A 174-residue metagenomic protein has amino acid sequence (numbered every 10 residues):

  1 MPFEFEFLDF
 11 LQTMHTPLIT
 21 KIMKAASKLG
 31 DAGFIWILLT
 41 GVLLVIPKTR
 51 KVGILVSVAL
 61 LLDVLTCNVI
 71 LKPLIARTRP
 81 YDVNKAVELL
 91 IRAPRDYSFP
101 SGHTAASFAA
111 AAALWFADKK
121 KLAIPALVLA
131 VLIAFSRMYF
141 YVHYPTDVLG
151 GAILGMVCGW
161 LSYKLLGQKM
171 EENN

Functional and structural regions predicted by a protein language model:
M1-F34, N68-D96, N173-N174: N-terminal transmembrane-helix/juxtamembrane module of multi-pass inner/ER membrane proteins
P2, L61, L74, P100-S101 (+1 more regions): Alpha-helical architecture
M14, V45-T49, V69, P73-D82 (+3 more regions): Membrane-interface elements of multi-pass transporters and channels
L18-I19, K48-G53, D118-P125: Membrane-helix interface segments
L39, E88-N174: Membrane-embedded catalytic cores of phosphoryl/pyrophosphoryl-handling enzymes
L39-L65: Interfacial segments of alpha-helical transmembrane regions
V58-K72, A123-S136: Small-polar-interrupted transmembrane alpha-helices in polytopic inner-membrane proteins
L65, V69, A76, L149 (+1 more regions): Membrane helix-loop-helix hairpins that form the core translocation module of multi-pass transporters
